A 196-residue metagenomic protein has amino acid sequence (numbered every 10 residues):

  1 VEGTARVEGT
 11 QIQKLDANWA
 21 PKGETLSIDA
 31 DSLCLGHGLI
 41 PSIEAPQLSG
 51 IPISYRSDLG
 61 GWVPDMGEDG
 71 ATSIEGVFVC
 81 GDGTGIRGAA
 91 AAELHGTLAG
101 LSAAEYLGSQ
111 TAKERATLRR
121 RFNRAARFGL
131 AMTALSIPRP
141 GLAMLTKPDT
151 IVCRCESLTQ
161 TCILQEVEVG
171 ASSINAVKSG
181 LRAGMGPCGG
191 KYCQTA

Functional and structural regions predicted by a protein language model:
V1-L181, M185-P187, K191-A196: Residues forming the flavin
